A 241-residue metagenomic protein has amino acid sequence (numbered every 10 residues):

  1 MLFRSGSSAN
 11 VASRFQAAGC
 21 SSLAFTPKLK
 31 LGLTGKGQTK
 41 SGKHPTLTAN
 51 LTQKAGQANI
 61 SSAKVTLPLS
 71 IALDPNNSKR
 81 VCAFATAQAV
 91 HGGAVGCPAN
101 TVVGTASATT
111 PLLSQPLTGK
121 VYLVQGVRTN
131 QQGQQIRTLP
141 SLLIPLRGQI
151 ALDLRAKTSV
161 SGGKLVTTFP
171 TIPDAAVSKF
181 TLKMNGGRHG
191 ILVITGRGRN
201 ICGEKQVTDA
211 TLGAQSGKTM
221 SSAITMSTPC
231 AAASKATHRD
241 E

Functional and structural regions predicted by a protein language model:
M1-E241: Ser/Thr/Pro/Gly-rich, low-complexity intrinsically disordered stalk/linker tracts of secreted and surface-exposed
